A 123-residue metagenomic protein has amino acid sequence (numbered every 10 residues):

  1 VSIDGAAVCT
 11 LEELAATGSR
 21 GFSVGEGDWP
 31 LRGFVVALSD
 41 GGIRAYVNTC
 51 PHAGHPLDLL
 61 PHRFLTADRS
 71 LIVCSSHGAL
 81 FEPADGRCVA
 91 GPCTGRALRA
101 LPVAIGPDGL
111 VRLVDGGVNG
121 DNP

Functional and structural regions predicted by a protein language model:
V1-D68, E82-P83, A97-P123: N-terminal pre-ligand scaffold of iron-sulfur
C50, C74-H77: Short cysteine clusters
F64-C74, C88-R96: Short cysteine/histidine-rich metal-coordination sites, predominantly Zn2+-binding motifs
F81-E82, A90: Short beta-strand His + acidic residue motifs that chelate non-heme Fe in jelly-roll/DSBH and cupin folds
